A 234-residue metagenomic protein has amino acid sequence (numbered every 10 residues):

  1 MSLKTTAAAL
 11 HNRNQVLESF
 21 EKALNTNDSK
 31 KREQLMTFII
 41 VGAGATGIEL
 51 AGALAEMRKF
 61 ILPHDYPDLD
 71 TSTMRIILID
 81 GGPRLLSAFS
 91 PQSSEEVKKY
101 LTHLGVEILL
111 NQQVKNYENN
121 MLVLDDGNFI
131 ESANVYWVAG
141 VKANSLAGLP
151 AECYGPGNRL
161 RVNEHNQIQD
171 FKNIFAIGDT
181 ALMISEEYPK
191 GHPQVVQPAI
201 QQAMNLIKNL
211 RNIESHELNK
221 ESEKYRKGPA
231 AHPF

Functional and structural regions predicted by a protein language model:
S2-N27, M121, F129-K208, N212: FAD-site-proximal beta/loop scaffold in flavoenzymes
N14-T71: Rossmann-like NAD(P)H-binding beta-loop-alpha module
T26-K31, H64-Y66, I184-K190, L218-E223: Short helix-coil transition/hinge motifs at the ends and kinks of transmembrane helices, capturing the brief
V41, I48, I79, I177-G178: Active-site flanking residues adjacent to catalytic metal/cofactor-binding acidic residues
E56-E164, D170, L218-N219: A Rossmann-like FAD-binding core segment of flavoenzymes
Q202-F234: C-terminal, flexible cofactor-proximal segment of oxidoreductases
